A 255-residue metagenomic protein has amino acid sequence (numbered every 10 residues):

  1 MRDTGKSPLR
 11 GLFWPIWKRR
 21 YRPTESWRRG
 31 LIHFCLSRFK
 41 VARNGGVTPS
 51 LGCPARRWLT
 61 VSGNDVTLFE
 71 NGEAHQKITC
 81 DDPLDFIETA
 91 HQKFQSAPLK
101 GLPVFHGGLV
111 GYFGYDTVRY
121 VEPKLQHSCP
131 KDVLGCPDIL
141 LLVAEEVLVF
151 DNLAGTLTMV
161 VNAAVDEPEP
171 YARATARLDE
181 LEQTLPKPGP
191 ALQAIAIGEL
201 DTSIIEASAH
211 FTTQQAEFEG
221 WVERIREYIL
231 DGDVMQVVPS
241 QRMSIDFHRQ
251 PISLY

Functional and structural regions predicted by a protein language model:
M1-Y255: Extended alpha-helical targeting/anchoring segments, especially N-terminal organellar/secretory targeting helices
